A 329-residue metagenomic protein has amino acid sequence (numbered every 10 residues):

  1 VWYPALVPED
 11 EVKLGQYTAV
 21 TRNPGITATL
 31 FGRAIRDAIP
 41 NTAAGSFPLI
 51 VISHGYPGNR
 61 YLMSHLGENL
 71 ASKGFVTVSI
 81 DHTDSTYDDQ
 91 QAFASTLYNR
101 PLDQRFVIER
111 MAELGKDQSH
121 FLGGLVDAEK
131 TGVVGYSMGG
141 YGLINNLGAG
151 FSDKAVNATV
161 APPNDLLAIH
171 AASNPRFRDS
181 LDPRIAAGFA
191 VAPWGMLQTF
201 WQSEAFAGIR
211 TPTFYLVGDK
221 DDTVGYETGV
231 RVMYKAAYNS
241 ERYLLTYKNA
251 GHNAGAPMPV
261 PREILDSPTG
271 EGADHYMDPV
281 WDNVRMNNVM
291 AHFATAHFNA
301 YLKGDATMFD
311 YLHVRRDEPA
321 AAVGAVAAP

Functional and structural regions predicted by a protein language model:
W2-I50, E227, E263, Y276: Domain-level recognition of soluble alpha/beta enzyme cores, biased toward histidine phosphatases/phosphomutases
P4-V7, Y61-D88, A94, P101-L102 (+2 more regions): Active-site machinery of serine-nucleophile hydrolases
V20-R33, G148-A205, T211-G225: Mobile cap/lid helix-loop segments that gate and shape the active-site cleft of serine hydrolases
G32-I52, P57-D81: Short amphipathic alpha-helix adjacent to the substrate-entry channel of hydrolases
L62-S72, A92-E129, G142-G148, K154-N174: Alpha/beta-hydrolase active-site loop
G135-G139, L143: Gly/Ala-rich beta-loop-alpha elbow adjacent to hydrolase catalytic centers
A207-M286: Active-site-adjacent alpha-helix of alpha/beta-hydrolase-fold enzymes
P261-P329: Catalytic active-site module of serine/aspartate enzymes centered on a nucleophile-bearing elbow/loop
